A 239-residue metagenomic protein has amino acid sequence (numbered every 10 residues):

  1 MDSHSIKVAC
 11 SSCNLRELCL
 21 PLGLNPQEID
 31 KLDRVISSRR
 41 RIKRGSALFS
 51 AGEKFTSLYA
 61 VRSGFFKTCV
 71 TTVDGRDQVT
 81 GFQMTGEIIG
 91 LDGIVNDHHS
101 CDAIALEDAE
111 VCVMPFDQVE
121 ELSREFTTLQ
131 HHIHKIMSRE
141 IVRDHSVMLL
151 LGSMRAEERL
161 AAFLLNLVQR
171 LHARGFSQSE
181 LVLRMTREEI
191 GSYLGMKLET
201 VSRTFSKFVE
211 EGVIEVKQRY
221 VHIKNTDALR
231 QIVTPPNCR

Functional and structural regions predicted by a protein language model:
M1-R44, I88-I89, G93-V95: Cyclic nucleotide-binding regulatory module and flanking cytosolic helices
R39, F82, V113, R184 (+1 more regions): Short aromatic/basic micro-patch
G45, T56-C69, T85-G86: Glycine- and acidic-residue-biased ligand/ion/polar-headgroup-sensing regions
A47-E53: Short phosphate-coordinating micro-motif centered on Lys-Gly-acidic
F66-Q78: A short beta-strand-loop-beta hairpin characteristic of the jelly-roll/cupin
V79-V142, S146: Cyclic-nucleotide recognition modules
R124-K197: Polybasic "coupling" helices that flank or enter modular domains
Q169-R239: Phosphate-/nucleic-acid-contacting segments
